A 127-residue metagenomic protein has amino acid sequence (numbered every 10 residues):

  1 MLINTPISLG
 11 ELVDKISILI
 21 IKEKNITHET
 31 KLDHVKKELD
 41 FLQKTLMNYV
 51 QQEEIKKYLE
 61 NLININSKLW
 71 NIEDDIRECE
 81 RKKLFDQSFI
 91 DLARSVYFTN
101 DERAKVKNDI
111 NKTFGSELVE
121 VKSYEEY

Functional and structural regions predicted by a protein language model:
M1-Y127: Extended, charge-rich alpha-helical interface modules
